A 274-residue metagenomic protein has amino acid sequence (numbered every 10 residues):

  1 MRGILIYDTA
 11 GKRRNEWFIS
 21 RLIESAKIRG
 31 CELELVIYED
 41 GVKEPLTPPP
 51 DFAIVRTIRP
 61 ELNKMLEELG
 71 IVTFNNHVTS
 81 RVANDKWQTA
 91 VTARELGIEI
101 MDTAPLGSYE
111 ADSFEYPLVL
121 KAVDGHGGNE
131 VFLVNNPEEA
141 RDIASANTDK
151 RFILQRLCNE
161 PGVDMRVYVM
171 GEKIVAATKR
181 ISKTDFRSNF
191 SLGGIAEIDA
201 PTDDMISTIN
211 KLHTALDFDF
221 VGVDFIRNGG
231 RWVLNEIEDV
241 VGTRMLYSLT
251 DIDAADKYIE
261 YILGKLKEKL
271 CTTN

Functional and structural regions predicted by a protein language model:
I4-L5, G70, H77-G162, T202-D203: Active-site nucleotide/adenylate-binding loops and adjacent lid/helix of ATP-dependent enzymes
Y7-D102: Conserved N-proximal alpha/beta basic substrate-recognition cap immediately N-terminal to, or forming the N-lobe
P50-F52, L118-K121, V167-V169, R231-M245: A short beta-strand motif that forms the metal-chelation/ATP-contact edge of phosphoryl-transfer active sites
I58-P60, T79, I174, R180 (+1 more regions): Short glycine-enriched loops at secondary-structure junctions
N75, V169-M170, R227: Generic beta-strand structural signal
V131-L216: Phosphate-binding site of ATP-dependent enzymes
T184-S191, T243-I252: A short, polar/charged loop-to-alpha-helix boundary motif
F186-L234, D256-T273: A long amphipathic alpha-helix within ATP-dependent nucleotide-binding catalytic cores
